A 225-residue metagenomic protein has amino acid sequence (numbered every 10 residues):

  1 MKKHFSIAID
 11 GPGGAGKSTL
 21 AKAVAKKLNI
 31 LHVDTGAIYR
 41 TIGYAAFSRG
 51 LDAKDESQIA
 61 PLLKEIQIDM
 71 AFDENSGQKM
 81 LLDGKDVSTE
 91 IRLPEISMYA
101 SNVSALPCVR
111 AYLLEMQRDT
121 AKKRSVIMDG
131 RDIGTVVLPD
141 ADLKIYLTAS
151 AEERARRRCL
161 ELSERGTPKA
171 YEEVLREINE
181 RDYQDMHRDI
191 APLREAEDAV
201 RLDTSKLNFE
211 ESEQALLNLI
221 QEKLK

Functional and structural regions predicted by a protein language model:
I9: Hydrophobic anchor at the beta1->P-loop junction of P-loop NTPases
G13: The conserved Walker
K17: Conserved lysine of the Walker
L20: Hydrophobic positions on the alpha1 helix immediately C-terminal to the Walker A/P-loop
K27-R92: N-terminal phosphate/diphosphate-binding loop that engages ATP/GTP or pyrophosphate donors across diverse enzyme folds
L81-S88, R156-R165, Y183-K225: NTP-dependent small-molecule kinase module
S88-R165: ATP-dependent NMP and nucleoside kinases share a basic, alpha-helical "lid"
D132-I133, V137, I145-R156, R165-I190 (+2 more regions): Anionic, Ser/Thr-rich low-complexity intrinsically disordered regions
